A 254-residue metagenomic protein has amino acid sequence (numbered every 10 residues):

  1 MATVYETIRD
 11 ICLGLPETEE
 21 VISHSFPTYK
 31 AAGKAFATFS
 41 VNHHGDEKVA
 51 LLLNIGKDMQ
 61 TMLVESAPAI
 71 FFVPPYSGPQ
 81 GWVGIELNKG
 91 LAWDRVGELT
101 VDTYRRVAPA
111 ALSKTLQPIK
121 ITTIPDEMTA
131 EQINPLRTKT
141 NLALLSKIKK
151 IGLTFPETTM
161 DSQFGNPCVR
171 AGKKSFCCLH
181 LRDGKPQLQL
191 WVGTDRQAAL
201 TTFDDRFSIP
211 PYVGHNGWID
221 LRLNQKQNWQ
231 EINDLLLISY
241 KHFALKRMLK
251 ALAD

Functional and structural regions predicted by a protein language model:
M1-D254: Charge-dense, helix-prone N-terminal extensions
